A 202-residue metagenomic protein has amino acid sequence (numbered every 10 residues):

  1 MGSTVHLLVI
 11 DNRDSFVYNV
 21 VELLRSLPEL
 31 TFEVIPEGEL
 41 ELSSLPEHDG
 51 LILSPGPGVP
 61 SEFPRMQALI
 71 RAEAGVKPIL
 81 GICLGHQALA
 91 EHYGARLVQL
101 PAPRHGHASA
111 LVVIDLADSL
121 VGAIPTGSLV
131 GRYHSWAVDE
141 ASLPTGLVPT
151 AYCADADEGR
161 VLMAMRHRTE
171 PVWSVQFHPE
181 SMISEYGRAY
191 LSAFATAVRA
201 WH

Functional and structural regions predicted by a protein language model:
M1-Q67, R71-G75, L84, E185-Y186 (+1 more regions): N-terminal beta1-alpha1 cap of cysteine-dependent amidohydrolase-like domains
R25-S26, L42-E47, L89-H92, E140-P144: Short loop/helix-cap segments at secondary-structure boundaries that form the rim of catalytic
F32-V34, L97, P149: Generic structural signal for residues in well-ordered beta-strands
P36, Q99, R132: Short loop/edge segments at beta-strand edges and connector loops that shape dinucleotide/nucleotide cofactor-binding
H48-A123, L129, L191: Cysteine-nucleophile active-site neighborhood
C83, H134, H178: Histidine-centered divalent metal-coordination motifs
D118-T169: Catalytic beta-strand/loop cores that center a nucleophilic Ser/Cys/Thr and support acyl-enzyme chemistry
E158-H202: A glycine-centered loop/beta-turn motif at secondary-structure junctions
